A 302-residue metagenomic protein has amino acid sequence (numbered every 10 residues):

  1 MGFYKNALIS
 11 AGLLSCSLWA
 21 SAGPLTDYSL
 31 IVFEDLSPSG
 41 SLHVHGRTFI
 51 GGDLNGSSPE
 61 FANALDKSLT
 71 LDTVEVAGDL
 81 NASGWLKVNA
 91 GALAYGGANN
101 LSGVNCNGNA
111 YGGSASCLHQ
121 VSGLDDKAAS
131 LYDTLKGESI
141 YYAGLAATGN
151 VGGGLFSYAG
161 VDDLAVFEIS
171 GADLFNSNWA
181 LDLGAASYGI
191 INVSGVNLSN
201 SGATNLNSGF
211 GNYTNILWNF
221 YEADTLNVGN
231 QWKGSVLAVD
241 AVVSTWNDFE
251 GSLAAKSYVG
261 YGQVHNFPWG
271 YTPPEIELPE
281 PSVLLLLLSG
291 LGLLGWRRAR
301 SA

Functional and structural regions predicted by a protein language model:
M1-L8: Bacterial N-terminal signal peptides that target proteins for export
S15-A20: N-terminal signal peptide c-region/cleavage motif recognized by signal peptidases
G23-N89, S130-E275: Long, polar low-complexity repeats
A90-G91, Y95-A146, A159: Contiguous hydrophobic, core-forming segments of folded domains
P279-R297: A short, hydrophobic C-terminal helix/tail in secreted or cell-surface proteins
A299-A302: Short, charged juxtamembrane terminal tails flanking transmembrane helices
